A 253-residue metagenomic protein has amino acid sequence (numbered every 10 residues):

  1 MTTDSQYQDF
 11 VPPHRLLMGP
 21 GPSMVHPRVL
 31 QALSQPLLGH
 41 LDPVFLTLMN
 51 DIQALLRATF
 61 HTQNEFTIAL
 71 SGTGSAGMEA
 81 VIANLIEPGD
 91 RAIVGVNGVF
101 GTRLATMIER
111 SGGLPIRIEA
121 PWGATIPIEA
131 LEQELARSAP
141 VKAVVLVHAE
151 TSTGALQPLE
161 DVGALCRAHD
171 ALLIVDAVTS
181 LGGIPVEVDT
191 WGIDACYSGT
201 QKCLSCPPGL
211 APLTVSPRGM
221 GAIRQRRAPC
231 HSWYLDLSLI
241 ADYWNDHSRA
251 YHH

Functional and structural regions predicted by a protein language model:
H14-S71, S75: A glycine-/small-polar-enriched, mobile loop at the entrance of the PLP active site in fold-type I
L17-G19, I68-S71, V94, R117-I118 (+4 more regions): General beta-strand structural signal in soluble alpha/beta enzymes
M24-V25, Q201-H253: Active-site C-terminal subdomain of aminotransferase-like
E65-I93, N97, G101-A105: Conserved beta-loop-alpha segment that forms the PLP phosphate-binding cup at the N-terminus of a helix
R103-L114: Active-site-proximal loop->helix
I126-G182, A195, C203: Active-site phosphate-binding strand-loop segment of PLP-dependent enzymes
D189-Q201: Conserved active-site segment immediately N-terminal to the catalytic lysine that forms the internal aldimine
